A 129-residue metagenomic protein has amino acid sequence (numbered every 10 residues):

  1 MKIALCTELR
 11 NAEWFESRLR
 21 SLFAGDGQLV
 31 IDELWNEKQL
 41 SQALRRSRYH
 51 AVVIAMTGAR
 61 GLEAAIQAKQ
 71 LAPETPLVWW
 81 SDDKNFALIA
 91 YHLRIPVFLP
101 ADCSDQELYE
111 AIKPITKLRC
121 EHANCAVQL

Functional and structural regions predicted by a protein language model:
L5-D32: Two-component/phosphorelay signaling modules centered on CheY-like receiver
L34-A51: Acidic, metal-coordinating helix/loop segments flanking the phosphotransfer/catalytic sites of two-component signaling
V53-M56, E74-N85: A short, hydrophobic beta-strand element within the central beta-sheet of small alpha/beta folds
L62-P73: Short amphipathic alpha-helix used as the core "switch/output" element in two-component signaling
C103-I112: C-terminal output helix
T116-L129: Conserved binding/recognition cores within well-folded domains
